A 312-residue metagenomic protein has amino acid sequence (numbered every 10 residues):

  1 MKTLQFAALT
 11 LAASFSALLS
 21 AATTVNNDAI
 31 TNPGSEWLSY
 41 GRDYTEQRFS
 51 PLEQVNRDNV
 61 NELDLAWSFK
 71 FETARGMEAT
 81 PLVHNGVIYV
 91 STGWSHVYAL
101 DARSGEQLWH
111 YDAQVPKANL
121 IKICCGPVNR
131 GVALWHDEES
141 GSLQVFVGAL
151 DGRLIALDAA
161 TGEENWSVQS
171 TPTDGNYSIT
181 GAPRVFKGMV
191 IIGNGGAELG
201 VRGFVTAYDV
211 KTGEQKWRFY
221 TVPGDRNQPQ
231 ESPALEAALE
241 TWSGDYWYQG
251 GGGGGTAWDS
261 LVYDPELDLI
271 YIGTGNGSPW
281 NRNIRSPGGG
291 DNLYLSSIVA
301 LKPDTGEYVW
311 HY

Functional and structural regions predicted by a protein language model:
M1-F6: Positively charged n-region of N-terminal signal peptides that target proteins for export
A7-A17: Bacterial N-terminal signal peptides
F15, E46-Q47, V97, I155 (+5 more regions): Flexible loop/turn segments at secondary-structure boundaries
T23-L65, R226-E236: Blade/loop signatures of beta-propeller domains
N26, N32, W37, T45 (+6 more regions): Acidic, proline/glycine-rich low-complexity intrinsically disordered segments
G34-G41, G76-H96, K122-R153, S178-R202 (+2 more regions): Repeat-blade elements of multi-bladed beta-propeller folds
D43, G196, K211-E214, V222-D225 (+3 more regions): Short loop/turn segments at secondary-structure transitions that flank enzyme active sites
D58-E72, V97-I123, L134-G141, G152-D174 (+3 more regions): Extracytoplasmic/lumenal domain signature
